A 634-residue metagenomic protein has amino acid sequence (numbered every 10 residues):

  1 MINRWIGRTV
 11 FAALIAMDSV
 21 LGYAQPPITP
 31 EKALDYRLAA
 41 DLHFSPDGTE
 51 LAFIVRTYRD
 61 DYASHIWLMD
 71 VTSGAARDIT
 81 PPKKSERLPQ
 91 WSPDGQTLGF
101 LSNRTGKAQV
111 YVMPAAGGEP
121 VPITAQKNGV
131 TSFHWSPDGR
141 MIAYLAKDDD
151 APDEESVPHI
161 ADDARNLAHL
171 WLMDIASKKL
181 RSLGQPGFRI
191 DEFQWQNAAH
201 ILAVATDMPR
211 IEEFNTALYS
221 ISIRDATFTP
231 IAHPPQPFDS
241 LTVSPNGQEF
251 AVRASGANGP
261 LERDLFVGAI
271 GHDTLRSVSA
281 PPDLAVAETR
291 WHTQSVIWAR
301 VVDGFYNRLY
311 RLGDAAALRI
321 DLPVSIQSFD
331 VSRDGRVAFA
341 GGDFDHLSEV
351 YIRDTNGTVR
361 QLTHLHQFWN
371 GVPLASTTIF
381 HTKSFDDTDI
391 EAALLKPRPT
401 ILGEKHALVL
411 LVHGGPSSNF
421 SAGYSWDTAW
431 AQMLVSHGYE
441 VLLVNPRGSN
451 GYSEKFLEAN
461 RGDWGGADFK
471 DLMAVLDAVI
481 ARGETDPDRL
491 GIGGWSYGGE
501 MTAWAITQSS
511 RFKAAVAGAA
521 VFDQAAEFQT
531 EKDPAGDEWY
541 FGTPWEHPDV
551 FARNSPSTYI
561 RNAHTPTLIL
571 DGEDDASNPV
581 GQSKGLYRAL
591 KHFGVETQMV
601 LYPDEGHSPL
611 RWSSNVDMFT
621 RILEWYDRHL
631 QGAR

Functional and structural regions predicted by a protein language model:
Q25-R37, L180-S182: A short helix->beta-strand "capping" segment at the edge of beta-propeller domains
E31-S64: Beta-strand-rich domains and repeat architectures in extracellular enzymes and scaffolds, especially beta-propellers
G48-L51, G95-G99, G139-I142, H200-L202 (+3 more regions): Hydrophobic beta-strand positions that form the internal "hydrophobic ladder" of WD40/Gbeta-like beta-propeller blades
V55-H65, T80-E86, G99-Y111, E119 (+12 more regions): A flexible loop/linker signature enriched in serine peptidases of the S9 family
D70-G74, P114-G118, D174-K178, S222-A226 (+3 more regions): Short loop/turn segments that connect beta-strands within beta-propeller blades
Q327-R634: Serine-hydrolase catalytic core recognition
